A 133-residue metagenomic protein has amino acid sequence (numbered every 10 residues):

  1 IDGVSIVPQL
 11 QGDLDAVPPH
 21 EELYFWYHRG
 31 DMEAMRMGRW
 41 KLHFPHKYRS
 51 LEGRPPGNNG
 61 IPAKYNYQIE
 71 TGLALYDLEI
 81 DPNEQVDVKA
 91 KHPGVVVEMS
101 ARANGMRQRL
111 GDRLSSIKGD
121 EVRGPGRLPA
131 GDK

Functional and structural regions predicted by a protein language model:
I1-A74, L78: C-terminal cap/loop subdomain of S1 sulfatases and analogous C-terminal strand-loop tails that border
M37, Y48-R49, P56-A74, L78-K133: Long, internal low-complexity/basic segments
